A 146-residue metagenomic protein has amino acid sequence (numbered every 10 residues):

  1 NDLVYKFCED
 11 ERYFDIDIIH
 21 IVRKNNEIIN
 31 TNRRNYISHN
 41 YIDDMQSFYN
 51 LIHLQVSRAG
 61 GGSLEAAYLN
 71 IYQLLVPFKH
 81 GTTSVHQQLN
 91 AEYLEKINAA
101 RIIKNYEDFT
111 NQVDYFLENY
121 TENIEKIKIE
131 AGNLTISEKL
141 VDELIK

Functional and structural regions predicted by a protein language model:
N1-K146: Nucleotide-activated sugar donor-binding and catalytic core shared by glycosyltransferases and related lipid-linked
